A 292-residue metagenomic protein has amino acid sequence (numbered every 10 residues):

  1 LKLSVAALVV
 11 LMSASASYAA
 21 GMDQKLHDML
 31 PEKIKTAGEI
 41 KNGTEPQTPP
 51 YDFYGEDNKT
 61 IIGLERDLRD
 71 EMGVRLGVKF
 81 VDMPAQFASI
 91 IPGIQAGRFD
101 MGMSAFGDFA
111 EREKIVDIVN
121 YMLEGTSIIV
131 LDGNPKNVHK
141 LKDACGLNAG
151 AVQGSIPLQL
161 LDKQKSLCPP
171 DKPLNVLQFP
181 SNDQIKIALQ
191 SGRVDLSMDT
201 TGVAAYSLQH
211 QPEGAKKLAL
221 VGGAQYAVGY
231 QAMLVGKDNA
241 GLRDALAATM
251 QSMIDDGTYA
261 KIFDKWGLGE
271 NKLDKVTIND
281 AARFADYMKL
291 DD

Functional and structural regions predicted by a protein language model:
A20-A105, D256: Extracytoplasmic small-molecule ligand-binding "clamshell" domains of the periplasmic binding protein/Venus flytrap
A20-K25, I156-V176, K216-K217, M250-D292: Ligand-binding clefts/hinges and TM-proximal coupling segments of bilobed small-molecule sensing domains
A20-K25, R66-R75, N134, K142 (+4 more regions): Extended ligand-binding regions for polar small-molecule ligands
P46, L123-V130, Q211-A247, G269-D292: Periplasmic-binding protein-like
Y54-G55, D70-G77, P157-Q178, L208-G214: Ligand-binding cleft/hinge of the Venus flytrap
R66, V81-P92, K136, N175-A188 (+1 more regions): Short helix-initiation/N-cap motifs at beta->coil->alpha
V74, K79-D143, M288-D291: Acidic, polar ligand-binding/catalytic clefts
S89-P92, A105-E113, L160-Q164, D195-A227 (+1 more regions): A ligand-binding cleft/hinge motif common to bilobed small-molecule-binding domains
